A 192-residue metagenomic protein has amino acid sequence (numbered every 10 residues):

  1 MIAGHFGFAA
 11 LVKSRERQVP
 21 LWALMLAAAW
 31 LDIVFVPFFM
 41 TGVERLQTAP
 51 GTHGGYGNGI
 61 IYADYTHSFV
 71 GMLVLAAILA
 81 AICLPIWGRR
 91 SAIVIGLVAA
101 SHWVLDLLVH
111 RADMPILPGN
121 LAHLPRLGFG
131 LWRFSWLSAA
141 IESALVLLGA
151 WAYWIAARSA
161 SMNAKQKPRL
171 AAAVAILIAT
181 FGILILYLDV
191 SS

Functional and structural regions predicted by a protein language model:
M1-S192: N-terminal membrane-targeting hydrophobic helices
